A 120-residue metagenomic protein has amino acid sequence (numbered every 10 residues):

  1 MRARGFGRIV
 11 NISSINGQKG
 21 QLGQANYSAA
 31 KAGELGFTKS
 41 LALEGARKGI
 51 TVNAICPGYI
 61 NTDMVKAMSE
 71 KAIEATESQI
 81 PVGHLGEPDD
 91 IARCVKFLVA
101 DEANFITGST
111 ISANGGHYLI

Functional and structural regions predicted by a protein language model:
S14: Residue(s) in the substrate-gating loop at a strand-loop-helix junction that position the organic substrate next
Q18, L35, C56-A67: Short, flexible catalytic-loop segment of classical short-chain dehydrogenase/reductase
K19-A25, R47-K48, G83, D101: Active-site loop immediately N-terminal to the catalytic Tyr-X3-Lys motif of short-chain dehydrogenase/reductase
K19-L22, K96, T107-I120: Short C-terminal tail/terminal secondary-structure segment of NAD(P)H-dependent dehydrogenase/reductase domains
A30, T38: Active-site helix of classical SDR
L43-E44, N104: Alpha-helical segment proximal to the catalytic Tyr-Lys
T51-P57, N61, V99, S112-N114: Conserved SDR Rossmann-fold cofactor-binding beta-strand/turn motif
I80-I91, E102: A conserved structural motif in NAD(P)-dependent oxidoreductases
